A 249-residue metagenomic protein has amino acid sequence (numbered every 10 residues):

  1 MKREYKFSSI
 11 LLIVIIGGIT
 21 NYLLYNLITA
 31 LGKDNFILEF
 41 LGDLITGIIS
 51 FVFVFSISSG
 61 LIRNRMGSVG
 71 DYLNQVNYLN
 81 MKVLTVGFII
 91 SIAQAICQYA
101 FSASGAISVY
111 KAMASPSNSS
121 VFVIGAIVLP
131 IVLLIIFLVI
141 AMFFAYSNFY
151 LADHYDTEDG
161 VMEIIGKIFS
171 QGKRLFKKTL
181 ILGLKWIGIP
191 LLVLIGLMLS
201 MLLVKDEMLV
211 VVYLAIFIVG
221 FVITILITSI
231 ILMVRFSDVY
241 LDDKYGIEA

Functional and structural regions predicted by a protein language model:
M1-Y5, G47-I124, A145-F176, L232-A249: Membrane-interface segments at transmembrane-helix boundaries
K6-A30, E39-V52, V86-F101, I181-L197: Hydrophobic alpha-helical transmembrane segments of multi-pass membrane transport/permease proteins
I10-L11, L41-I48, V83, G87 (+3 more regions): Alpha-helical transmembrane segments
L11-L12, T20-N21, N35, V128 (+2 more regions): Polar low-complexity intrinsically disordered regions enriched in Ser/Thr and small residues
L27-A30, I45, I49-M66, I136 (+2 more regions): Juxtamembrane transition segments at transmembrane-helix termini in multipass membrane proteins
G32-G42, M113-L133, E207-G220: Membrane-interface segments at the starts/ends of alpha-helical transmembrane spans
K33, Q94, A106-Y110, I195 (+1 more regions): Short, intrinsically disordered/low-complexity patches at protein termini and at juxtamembrane boundaries
